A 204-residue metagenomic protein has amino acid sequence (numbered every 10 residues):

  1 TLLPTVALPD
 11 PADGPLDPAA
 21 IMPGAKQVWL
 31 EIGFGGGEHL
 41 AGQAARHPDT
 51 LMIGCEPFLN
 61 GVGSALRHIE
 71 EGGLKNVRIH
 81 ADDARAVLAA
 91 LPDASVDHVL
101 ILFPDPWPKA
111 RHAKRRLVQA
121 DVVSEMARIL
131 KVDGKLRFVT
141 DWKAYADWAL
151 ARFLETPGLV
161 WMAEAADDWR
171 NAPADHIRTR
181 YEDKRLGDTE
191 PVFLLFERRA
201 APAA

Functional and structural regions predicted by a protein language model:
T1-L30, E38-H47: S-adenosyl-L-methionine
Q27-A86: SAM cofactor-binding core of SAM-dependent methyltransferases, primarily the Rossmann-like beta-alpha-beta module
A89-H98: A short acidic, Gly/Pro-enriched loop at the edge of an enzyme's catalytic core that lines a small-molecule cofactor
D97-R116: A short SAM/SAH-binding and catalytic strip from SAM-dependent methyltransferases
V99, M126-A127, L136, A149: Class I S-adenosylmethionine-dependent transferase superfamily signal
V118-V132: A short glycine-rich, Lys/Arg-flanked "PGG" loop and its adjoining helix->strand segment in the class I
V132-T140: Conserved beta-strand signature within the Rossmann-like core of class I S-adenosyl-L-methionine
Y145, A151-A204: Class I S-adenosyl-L-methionine
